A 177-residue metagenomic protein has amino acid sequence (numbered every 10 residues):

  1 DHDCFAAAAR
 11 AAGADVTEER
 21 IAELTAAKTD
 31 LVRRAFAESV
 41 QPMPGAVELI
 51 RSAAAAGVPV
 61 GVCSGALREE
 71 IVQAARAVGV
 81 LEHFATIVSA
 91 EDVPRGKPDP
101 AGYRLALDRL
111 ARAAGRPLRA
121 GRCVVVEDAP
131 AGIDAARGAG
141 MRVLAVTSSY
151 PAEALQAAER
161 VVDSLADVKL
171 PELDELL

Functional and structural regions predicted by a protein language model:
D1-V47, R51-A56: N-terminal helical cap/lid subdomain that shapes the substrate entry/recognition surface in HAD-like hydrolases
D30-L31, P59, L81, V161: A general structural signal for well-ordered secondary-structure junctions
V47-A54, R68, V72-L177: Asp-based, Mg2+/Mn2+-dependent phosphohydrolase catalytic module
G61-V62, A145: Hydrophobic beta-strand core positions in alpha/beta domains
